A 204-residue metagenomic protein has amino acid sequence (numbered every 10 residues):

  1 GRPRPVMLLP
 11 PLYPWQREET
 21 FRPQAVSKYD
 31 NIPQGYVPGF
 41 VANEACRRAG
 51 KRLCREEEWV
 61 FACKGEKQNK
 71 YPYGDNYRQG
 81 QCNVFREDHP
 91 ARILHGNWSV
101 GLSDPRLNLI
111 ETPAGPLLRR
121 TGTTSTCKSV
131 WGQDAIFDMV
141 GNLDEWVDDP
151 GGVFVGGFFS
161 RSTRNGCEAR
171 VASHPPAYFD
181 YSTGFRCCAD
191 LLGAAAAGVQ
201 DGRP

Functional and structural regions predicted by a protein language model:
G1-G39, F154: Extracellular adhesion/carbohydrate-recognition regions
S27-K28, G35, G39-V171: Functional-site microenvironments in short loops/helix caps that host divalent-cation chemistry
M139, F179-D180: Glyoxalase I/VOC metalloenzyme domain signal
N165-G166, G198-Q200: Short conserved micro-motifs at the rims of enzyme active sites and ligand-binding pockets
A172-F179: Short proline/glycine-enriched turn/loop segments at secondary-structure junctions
S182-A197: Short, structured beta-strand segments at or near domain termini in extracellular proteins/domains
R203-P204: Short, cationic low-complexity segments
